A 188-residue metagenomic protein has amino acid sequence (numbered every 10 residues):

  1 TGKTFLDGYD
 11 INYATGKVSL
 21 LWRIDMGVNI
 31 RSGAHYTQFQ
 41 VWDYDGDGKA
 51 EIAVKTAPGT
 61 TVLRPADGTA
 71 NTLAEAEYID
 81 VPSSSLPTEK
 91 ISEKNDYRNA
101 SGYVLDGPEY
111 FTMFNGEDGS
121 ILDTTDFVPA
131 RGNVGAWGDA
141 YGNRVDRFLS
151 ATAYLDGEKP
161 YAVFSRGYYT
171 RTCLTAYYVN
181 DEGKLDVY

Functional and structural regions predicted by a protein language model:
T1-Y188: Beta-propeller-forming repeat regions
